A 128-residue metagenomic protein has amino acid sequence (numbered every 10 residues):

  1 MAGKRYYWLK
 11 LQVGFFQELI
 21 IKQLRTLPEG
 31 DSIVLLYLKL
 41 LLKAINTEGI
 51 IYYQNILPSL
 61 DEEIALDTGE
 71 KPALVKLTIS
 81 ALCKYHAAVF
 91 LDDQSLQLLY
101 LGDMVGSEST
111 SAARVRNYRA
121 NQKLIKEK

Functional and structural regions predicted by a protein language model:
M1-D93, Y100-G106: Positively charged, structured surface patches that bind polyanionic biopolymers
G3, D103, S107-K128: Charged low-complexity intrinsically disordered patches
Q94-L98, A113-R114: Short, structured secondary-structure boundary patches
